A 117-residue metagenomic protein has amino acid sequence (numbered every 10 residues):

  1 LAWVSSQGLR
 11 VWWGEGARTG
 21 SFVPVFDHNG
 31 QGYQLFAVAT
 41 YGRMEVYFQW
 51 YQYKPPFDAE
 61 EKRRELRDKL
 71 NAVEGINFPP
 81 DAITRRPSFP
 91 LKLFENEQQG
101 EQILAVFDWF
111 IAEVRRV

Functional and structural regions predicted by a protein language model:
L1-S88: Polyanion-binding interface signature
L66-V117: Well-ordered alpha/beta subsegment
